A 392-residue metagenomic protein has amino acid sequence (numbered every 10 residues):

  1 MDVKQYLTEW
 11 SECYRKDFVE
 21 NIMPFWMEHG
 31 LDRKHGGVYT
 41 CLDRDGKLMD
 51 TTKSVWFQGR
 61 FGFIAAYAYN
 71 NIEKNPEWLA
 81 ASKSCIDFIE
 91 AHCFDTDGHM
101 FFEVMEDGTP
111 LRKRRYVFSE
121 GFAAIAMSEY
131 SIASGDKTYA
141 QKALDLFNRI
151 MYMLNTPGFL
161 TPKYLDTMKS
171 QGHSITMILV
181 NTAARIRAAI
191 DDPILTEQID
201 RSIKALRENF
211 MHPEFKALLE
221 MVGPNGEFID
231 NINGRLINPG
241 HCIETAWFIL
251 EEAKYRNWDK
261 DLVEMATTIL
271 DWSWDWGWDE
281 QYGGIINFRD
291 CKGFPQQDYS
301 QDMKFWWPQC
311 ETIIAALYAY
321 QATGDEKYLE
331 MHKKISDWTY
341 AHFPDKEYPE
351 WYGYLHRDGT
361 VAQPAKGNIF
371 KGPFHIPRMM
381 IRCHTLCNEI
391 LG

Functional and structural regions predicted by a protein language model:
M1-G392: Glycan-recognition and catalytic cores of secretory/periplasmic carbohydrate-active enzymes
